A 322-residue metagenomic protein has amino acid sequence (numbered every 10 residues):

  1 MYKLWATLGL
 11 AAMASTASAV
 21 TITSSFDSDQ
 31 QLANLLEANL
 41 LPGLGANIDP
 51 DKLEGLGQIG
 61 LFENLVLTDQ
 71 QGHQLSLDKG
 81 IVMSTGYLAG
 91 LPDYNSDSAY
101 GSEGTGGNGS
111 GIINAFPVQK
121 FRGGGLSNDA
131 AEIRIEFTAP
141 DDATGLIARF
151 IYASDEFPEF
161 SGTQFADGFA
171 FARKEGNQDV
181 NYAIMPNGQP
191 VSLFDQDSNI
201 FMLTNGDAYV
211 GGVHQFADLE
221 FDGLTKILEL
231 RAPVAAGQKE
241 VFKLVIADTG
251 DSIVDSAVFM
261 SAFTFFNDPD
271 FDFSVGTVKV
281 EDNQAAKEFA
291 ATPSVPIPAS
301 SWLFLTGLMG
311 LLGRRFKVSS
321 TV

Functional and structural regions predicted by a protein language model:
M1-S18, P293, A299-V322: C-terminal cell-surface anchoring/sorting signal
V20-T292: Aromatic (Trp/Tyr/Phe) and Gly/Pro-enriched flexible surface segments
